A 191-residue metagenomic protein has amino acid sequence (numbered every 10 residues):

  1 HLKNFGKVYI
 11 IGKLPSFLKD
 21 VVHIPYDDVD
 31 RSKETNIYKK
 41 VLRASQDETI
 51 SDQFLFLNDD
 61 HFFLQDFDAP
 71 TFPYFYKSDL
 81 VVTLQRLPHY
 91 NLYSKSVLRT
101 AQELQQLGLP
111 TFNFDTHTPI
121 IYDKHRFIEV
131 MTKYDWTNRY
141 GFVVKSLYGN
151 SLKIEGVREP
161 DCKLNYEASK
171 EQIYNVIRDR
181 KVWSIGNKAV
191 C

Functional and structural regions predicted by a protein language model:
H1, Y26-L57: A conserved donor-nucleotide-binding helix/loop in the catalytic core of Leloir-type glycosyltransferases
H1-R31, I154-E155, W183-C191: N-terminal anchoring/stem segment of glycosyltransferases
K13, N58-H61: Short acidic donor-binding/metal-coordinating loop in glycosyltransferase active sites
S16-D20, F62-F67, T71-P73, D123 (+2 more regions): Short catalytic/ligand-binding loop motif for oxyanion handling, primarily in non-cytosolic enzymes, centered on
F17-K40, A69-K77, Y174-N175: Active-site regions of enzymes building and remodeling cell-envelope glycoconjugates
E34-Y38, H61, Y140-S146: Conserved glycosyltransferase catalytic-site signature
L64-L98: Conserved donor-nucleotide/metal-binding helix-loop-beta segment in metal-dependent transferases, i.e., the alpha-helix
L92-I185: Catalytic core and acceptor-binding pocket of nucleotide-sugar-dependent glycosyltransferases
